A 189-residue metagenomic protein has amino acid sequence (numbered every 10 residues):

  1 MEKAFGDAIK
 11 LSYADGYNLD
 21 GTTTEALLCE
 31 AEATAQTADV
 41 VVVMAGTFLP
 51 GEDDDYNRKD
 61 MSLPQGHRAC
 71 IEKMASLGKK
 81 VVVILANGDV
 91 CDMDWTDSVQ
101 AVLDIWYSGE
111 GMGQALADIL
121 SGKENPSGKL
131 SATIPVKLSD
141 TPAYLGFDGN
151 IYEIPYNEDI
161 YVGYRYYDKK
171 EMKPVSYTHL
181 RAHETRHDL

Functional and structural regions predicted by a protein language model:
M1-D7: Serine-esterase "nucleophile elbow" of acetyl-processing enzymes
D7-G16, D20, V82-L85, A117 (+2 more regions): Acidic/polar loop patches that form or flank catalytic/metal-binding clefts of enzymes that bind anionic ligands
Y13, A101-D104: Conserved beta-strand scaffold positions in the cores of enzyme catalytic domains, especially in NTP/NDP-utilizing
A14-G78, V83-S98: Hydrophobic helix-and-loop "lid/oligomerization" segment in the mid-to-C-terminal part of catalytic domains
R68-I71, G113-A117: Extracytoplasmic/secreted envelope proteins and their assembly/folding machinery, especially bacterial periplasmic
L103-G113: Acidic, His- and aromatic-enriched active-site or binding-groove loops in soluble protein domains that engage sugars
T178-H187: Conserved small/polar residues in nucleotide/adenosyl-binding loops
